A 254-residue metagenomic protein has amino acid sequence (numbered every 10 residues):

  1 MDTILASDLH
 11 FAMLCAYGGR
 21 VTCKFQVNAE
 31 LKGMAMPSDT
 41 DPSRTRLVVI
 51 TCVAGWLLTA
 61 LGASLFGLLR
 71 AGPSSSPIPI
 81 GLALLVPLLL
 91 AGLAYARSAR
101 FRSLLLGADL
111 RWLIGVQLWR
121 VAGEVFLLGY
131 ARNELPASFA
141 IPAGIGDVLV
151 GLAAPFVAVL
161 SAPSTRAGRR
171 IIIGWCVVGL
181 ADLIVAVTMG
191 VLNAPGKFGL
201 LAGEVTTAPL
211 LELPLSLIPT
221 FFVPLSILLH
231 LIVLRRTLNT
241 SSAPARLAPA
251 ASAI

Functional and structural regions predicted by a protein language model:
A6-F11, P37-C52: N-terminal membrane topogenic signal
A16, L47-A60: Alpha-helical transmembrane segments
A16-R20, A83-Y95, L149-A158, L217-R235: Hydrophobic cores of alpha-helical transmembrane segments in multi-pass inner/ER membrane proteins, independent
D39-P42, R70-P73, A99-L110, P163-R170 (+1 more regions): Membrane-interface helix-boundary motifs at transmembrane edges
A71-N133: A glycine-rich, hydrophobic loop/mini-helix early in the fold
G115-I172: Membrane-proximal helix-loop-helix units in multi-pass membrane proteins
I172-M189: Hydrophobic alpha-helical membrane-insertion segments
G196-S216: Short, membrane-exposed interhelical loops at transmembrane-helix boundaries
